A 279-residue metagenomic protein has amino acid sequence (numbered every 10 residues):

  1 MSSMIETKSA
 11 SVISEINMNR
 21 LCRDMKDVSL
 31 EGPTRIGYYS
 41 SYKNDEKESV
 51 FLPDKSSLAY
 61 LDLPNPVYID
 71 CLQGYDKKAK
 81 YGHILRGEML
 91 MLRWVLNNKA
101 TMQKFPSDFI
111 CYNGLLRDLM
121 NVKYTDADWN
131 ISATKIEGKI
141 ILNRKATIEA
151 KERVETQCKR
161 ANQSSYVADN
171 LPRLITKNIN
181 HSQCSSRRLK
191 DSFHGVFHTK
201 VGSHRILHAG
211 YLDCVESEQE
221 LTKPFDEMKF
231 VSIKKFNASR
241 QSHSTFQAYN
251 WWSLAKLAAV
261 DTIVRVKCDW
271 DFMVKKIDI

Functional and structural regions predicted by a protein language model:
S2-Q219: Metal-dependent nuclease catalytic cores that hydrolyze phosphodiester bonds in DNA/RNA, characterized by
N130, N143, K223, K235-T245 (+1 more regions): ATP-dependent kinase catalytic cores of phosphoinositide-metabolizing enzymes and PI3K-like protein kinases
K139, Y211-D213, M228-F230, W251 (+1 more regions): Beta-strand-rich binding-surface signature of beta-sandwich/beta-barrel folds used to engage anionic ligands
R144, I263-I279: Substrate-binding beta-hairpin/strand module that engages nucleic acids
I148, E220, N237-S239, V260 (+1 more regions): Short loop/turn segments at secondary-structure transitions that flank enzyme active sites
K200-G202, S242-S244, Y249-W252: Short secondary-structure capping micro-motifs at structural edges
H208, L212-Q241: Conserved catalytic cores of phosphodiester-cleaving nucleases, focusing on short active-site segments
Q247-W270: Metal-dependent nuclease catalytic cores in nucleic-acid-processing enzymes, especially RNase H-like/related
